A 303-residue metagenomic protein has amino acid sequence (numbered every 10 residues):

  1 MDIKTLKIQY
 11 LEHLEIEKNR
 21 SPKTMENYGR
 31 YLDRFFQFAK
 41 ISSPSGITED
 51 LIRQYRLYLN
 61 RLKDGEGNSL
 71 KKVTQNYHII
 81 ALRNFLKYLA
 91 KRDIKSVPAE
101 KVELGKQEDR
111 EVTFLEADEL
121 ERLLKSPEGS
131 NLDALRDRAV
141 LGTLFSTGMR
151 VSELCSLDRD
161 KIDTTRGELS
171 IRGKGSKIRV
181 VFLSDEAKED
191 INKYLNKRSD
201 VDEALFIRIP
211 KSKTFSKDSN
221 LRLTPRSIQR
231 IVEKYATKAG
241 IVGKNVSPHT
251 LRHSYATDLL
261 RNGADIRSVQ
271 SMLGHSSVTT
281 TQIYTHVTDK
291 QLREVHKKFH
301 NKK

Functional and structural regions predicted by a protein language model:
M1-K303: Conserved catalytic core of the tyrosine transesterase superfamily
